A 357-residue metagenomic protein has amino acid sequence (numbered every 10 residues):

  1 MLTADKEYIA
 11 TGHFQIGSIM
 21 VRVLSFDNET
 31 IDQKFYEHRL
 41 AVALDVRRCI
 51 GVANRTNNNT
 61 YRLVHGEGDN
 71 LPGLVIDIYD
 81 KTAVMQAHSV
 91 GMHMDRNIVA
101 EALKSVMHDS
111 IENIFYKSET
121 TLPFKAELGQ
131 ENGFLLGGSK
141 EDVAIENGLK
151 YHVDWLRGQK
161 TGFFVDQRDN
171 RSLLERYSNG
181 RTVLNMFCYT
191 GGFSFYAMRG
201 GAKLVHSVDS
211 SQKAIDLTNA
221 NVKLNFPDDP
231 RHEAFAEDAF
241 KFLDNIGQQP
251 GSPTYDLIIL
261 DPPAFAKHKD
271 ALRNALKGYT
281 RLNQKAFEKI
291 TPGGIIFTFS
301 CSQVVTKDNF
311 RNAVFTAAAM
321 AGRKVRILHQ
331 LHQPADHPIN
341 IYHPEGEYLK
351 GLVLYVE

Functional and structural regions predicted by a protein language model:
M1-D80: Non-catalytic accessory regions of SAM-dependent methyltransferases
V64-D77, H93-F164, S172: Non-catalytic substrate-recognition/targeting regions of SAM-dependent transferases
G180-Y189: Conserved class I S-adenosyl-L-methionine
T190-K203: Conserved SAM-binding loop of SAM-dependent methyltransferases across substrates and taxa, primarily the Class I
L204-D209: Conserved SAM-binding motif I beta-strand of class I
S211-I259: S-adenosyl-L-methionine
T254, I295-E357: C-terminal catalytic and target-recognition region of SAM-dependent MTase-like enzymes, primarily methyltransferases
Y255-K285: Mobile active-site "lid"/loop adjacent to the S-adenosyl-L-methionine
